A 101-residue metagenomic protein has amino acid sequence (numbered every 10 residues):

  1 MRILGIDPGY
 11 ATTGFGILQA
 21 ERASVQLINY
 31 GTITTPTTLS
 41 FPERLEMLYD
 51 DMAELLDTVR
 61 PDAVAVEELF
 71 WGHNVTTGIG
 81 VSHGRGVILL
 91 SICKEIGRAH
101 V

Functional and structural regions predicted by a protein language model:
M1-R98: Phosphate- and other anionic-substrate recognition elements at nucleic-acid/protein interfaces
